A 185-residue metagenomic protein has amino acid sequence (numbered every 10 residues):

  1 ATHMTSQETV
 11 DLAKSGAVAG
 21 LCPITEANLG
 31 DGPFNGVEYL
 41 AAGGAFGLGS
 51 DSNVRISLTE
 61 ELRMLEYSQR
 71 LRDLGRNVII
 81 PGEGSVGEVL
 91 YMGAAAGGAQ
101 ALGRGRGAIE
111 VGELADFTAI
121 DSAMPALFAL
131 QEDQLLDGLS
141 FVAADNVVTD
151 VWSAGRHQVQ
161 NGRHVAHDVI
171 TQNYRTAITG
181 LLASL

Functional and structural regions predicted by a protein language model:
A1, E26, D31, R55 (+5 more regions): Generic secondary-structure boundary/loop-capping signal
A1-R55, E83-G84: Active-site core of metal-dependent hydrolases
T9, G32-P33, T59, H164 (+1 more regions): Conserved strand-to-helix beginnings and helix N-cap segments that scaffold or border functional pockets
A27-G30, G49-V54, N77-P81, V147-G155 (+1 more regions): Short C-terminal domain-edge/linker segments immediately following a structured domain
L29-G30, S57-L58, I80, L130 (+1 more regions): Short secondary-structure boundary/hinge segments and terminal tails
G36-M124, V142: His/Asp/Glu-enriched, well-ordered alpha-helical/loop segment that forms or immediately abuts the divalent-metal
Y67, Y91-L185: Active-site microenvironment of metallo-dependent hydrolases
